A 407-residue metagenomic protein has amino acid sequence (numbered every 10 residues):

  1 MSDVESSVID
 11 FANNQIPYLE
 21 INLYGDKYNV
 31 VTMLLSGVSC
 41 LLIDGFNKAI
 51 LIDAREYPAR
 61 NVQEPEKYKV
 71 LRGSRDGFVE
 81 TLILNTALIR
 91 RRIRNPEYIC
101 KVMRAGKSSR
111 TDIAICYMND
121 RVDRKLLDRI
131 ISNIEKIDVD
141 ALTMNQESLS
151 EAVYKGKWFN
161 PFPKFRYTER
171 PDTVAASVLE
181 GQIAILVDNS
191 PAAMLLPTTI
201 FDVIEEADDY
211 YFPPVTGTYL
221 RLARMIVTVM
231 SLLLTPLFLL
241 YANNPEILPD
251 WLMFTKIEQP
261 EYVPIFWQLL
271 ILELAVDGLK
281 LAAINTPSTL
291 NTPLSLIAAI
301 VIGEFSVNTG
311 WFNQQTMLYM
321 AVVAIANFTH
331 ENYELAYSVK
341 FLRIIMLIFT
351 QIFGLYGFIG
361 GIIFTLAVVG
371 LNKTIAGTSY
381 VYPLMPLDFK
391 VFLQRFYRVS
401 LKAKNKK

Functional and structural regions predicted by a protein language model:
M1-I265, I375-A403: Cytosolic regulatory modules rich in charged/polar residues
R94, E135, K280, V307 (+1 more regions): Short polybasic/polar patches that bind polyanions
T199-M346: Transmembrane alpha-helical segments that form the functional core of multipass membrane systems
Q314-T316, M320-K407: Hydrophobic alpha-helical transmembrane segments of membrane transport and translocation systems, primarily multi-pass
